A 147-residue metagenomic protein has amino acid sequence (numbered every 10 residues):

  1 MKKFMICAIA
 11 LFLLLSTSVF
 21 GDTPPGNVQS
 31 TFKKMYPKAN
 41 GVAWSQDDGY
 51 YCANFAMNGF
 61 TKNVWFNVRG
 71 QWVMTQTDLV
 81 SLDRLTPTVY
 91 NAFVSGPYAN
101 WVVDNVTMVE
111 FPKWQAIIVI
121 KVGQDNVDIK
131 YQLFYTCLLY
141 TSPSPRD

Functional and structural regions predicted by a protein language model:
M1-P24, F32: Bacterial Sec-dependent N-terminal signal peptides
D22-G41, L82-N105: Short, non-transmembrane alpha-helical segments in secretory-pathway proteins
N40-N63, V109-F134: Exposed beta-strand-loop-beta-strand "reactive/processing" segments of non-cytosolic proteins
K62-N63, Q76-D83: N-terminal trafficking/processing presequences and adjacent post-cleavage segments of proteins routed to secretion
N67, T136: Short, acidic, Ser/Thr-enriched surface-loop or helix-capping motifs
V68-T77: Acidic/histidine-rich, surface-exposed loop or edge segments in extracytoplasmic proteins
T75, D104-M108, L133: Short, tandemly repeated low-complexity microdomains enriched for cysteine and small residues
Y140-D147: Conserved small/polar residues in nucleotide/adenosyl-binding loops
